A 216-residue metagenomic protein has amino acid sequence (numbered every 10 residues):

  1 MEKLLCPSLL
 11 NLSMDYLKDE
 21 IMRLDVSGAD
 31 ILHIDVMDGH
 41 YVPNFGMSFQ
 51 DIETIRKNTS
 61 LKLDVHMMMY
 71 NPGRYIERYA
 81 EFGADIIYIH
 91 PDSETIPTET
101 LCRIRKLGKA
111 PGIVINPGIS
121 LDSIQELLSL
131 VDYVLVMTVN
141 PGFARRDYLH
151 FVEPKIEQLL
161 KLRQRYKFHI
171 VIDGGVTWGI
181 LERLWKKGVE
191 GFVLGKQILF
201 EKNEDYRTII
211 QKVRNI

Functional and structural regions predicted by a protein language model:
L4-S8, L32-I34, L63-M67, I87-I89 (+4 more regions): Hydrophobic faces of well-ordered beta-strands that scaffold small-molecule active sites in alpha/beta enzyme cores
Y16, R74-Y75, A84-H169: Conserved anion-binding
L17, L24, D35, Y79 (+6 more regions): Conserved, mostly hydrophobic/aromatic
D25, E53-K57, A80, L101-G108 (+2 more regions): Surface-exposed amphipathic alpha-helices with a cationic face
S27, N58, F82, L107 (+2 more regions): Structural motif
L32-F49, V139-R145: Glycine-rich, proline-tolerant flexible connector loops at the mouths of alpha/beta enzymes
G73-E81, I119-S129, V176-F192: Catalytic cores of alpha/beta
I89-T95, L135-R145, K187-I209: Glycine-rich phosphate-binding active-site loops on the catalytic face of alpha/beta enzymes
